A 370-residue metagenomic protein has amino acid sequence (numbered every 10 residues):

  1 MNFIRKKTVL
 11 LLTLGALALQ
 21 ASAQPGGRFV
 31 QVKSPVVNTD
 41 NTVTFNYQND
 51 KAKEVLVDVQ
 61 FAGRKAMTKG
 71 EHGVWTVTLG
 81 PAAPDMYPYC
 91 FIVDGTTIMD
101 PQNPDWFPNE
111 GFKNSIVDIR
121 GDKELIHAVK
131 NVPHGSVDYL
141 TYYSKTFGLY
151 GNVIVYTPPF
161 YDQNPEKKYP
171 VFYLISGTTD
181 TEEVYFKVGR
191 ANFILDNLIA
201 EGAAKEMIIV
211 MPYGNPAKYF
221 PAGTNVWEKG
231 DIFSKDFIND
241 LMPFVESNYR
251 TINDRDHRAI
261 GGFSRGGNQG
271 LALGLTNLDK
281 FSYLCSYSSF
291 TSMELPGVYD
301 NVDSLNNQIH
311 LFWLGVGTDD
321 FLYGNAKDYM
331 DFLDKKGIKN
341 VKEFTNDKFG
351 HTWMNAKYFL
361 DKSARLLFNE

Functional and structural regions predicted by a protein language model:
M1-G27: Bacterial Sec-dependent N-terminal signal peptides
Q24-G26, Q31, V37-R64, K69-E370: Non-catalytic cap/lid and distal C-terminal segments of serine-dependent acyl enzymes
